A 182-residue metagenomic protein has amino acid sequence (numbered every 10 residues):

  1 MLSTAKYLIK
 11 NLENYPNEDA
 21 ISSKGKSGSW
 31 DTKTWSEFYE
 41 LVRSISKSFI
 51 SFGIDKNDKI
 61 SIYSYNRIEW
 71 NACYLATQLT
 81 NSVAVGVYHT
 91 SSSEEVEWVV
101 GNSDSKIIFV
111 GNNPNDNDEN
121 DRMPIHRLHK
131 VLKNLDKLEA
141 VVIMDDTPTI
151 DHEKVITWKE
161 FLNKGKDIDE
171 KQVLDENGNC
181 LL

Functional and structural regions predicted by a protein language model:
M1-T4, K24: Flexible, non-catalytic linker and terminal segments flanking ANL/adenylate-forming cores
L8-K33, D145-I150, C180: AMP-dependent adenylate-forming
P16-D19, I143, T149, V155-I156 (+2 more regions): Conserved pre-ATP/AMP-binding loop-to-beta segment of ANL
N17, I21-L75, S92-E97, K154-G165: Conserved AMP-binding/adenylate-forming core of the ANL superfamily
S64-N66, G111-N112, D145, G178: Helix N-cap/beta->alpha junction signal
L79-N163: Structural core segment of the AMP-binding/adenylate-forming
